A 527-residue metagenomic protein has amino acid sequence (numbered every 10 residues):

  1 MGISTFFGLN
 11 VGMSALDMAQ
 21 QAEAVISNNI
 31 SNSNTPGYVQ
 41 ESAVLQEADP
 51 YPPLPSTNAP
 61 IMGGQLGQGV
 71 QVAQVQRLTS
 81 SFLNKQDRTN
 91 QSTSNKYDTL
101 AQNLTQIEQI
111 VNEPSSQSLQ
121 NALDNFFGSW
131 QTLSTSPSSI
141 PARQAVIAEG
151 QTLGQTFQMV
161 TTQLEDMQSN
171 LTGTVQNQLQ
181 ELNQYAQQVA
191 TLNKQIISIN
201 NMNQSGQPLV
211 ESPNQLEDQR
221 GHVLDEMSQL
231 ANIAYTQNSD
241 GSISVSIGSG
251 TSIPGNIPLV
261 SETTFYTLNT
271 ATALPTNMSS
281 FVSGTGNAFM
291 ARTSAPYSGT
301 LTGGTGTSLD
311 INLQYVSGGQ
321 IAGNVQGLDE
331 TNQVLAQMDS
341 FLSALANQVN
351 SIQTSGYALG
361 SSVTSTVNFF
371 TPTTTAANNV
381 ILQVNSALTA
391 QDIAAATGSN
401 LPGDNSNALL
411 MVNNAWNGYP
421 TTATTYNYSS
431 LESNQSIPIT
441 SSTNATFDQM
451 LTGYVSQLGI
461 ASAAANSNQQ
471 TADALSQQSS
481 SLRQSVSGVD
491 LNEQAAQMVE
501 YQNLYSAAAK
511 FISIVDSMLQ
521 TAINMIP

Functional and structural regions predicted by a protein language model:
M1-P527: Structural signature of extracellular appendage/secretion-system components
